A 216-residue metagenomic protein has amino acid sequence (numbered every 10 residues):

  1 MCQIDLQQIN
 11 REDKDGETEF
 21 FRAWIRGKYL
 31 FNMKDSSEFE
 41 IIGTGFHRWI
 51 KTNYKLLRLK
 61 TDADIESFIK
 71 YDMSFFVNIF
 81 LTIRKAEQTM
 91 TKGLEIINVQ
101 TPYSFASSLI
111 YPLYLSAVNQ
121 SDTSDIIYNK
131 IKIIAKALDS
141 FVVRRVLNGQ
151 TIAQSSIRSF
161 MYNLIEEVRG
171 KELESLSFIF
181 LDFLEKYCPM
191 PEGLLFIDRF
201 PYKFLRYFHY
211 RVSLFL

Functional and structural regions predicted by a protein language model:
C2-F215: A cross-family structural signal marking well-folded subdomains
